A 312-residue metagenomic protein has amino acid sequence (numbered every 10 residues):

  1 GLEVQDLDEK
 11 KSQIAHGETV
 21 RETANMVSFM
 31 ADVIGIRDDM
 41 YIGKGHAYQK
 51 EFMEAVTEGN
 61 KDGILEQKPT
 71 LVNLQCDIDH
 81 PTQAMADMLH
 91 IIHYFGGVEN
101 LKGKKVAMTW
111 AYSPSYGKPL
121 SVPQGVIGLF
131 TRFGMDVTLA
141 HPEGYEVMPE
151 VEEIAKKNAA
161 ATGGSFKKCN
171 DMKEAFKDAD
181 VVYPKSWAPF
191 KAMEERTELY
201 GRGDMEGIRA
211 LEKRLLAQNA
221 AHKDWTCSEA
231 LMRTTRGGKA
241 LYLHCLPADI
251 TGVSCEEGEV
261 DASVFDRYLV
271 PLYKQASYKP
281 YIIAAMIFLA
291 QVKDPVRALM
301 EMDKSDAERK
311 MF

Functional and structural regions predicted by a protein language model:
G1-I92, I250: Phosphate/diphosphate ligand-binding glycine-rich loop within oxidoreductases
E18-E22, L120-G125, K223-C227: Charged helix-capping and loop-helix junction motifs
D62-P69, M135, R233-L243: A short helix->loop->beta-strand "cap" motif at the edges of active sites that frequently abuts
I92-E206: Glycine-rich phosphate/diphosphate-binding loop of Rossmann-like nucleotide-binding domains
N100-K102, T131, A230-K239, R267: Short, conserved loop/helix-junction motifs that constitute active-site signature segments in enzyme catalytic cores
K157-D261: Rossmann-like adenosine-cofactor binding region
T235-F312: Adenosine-phosphate binding glycine-rich loop
